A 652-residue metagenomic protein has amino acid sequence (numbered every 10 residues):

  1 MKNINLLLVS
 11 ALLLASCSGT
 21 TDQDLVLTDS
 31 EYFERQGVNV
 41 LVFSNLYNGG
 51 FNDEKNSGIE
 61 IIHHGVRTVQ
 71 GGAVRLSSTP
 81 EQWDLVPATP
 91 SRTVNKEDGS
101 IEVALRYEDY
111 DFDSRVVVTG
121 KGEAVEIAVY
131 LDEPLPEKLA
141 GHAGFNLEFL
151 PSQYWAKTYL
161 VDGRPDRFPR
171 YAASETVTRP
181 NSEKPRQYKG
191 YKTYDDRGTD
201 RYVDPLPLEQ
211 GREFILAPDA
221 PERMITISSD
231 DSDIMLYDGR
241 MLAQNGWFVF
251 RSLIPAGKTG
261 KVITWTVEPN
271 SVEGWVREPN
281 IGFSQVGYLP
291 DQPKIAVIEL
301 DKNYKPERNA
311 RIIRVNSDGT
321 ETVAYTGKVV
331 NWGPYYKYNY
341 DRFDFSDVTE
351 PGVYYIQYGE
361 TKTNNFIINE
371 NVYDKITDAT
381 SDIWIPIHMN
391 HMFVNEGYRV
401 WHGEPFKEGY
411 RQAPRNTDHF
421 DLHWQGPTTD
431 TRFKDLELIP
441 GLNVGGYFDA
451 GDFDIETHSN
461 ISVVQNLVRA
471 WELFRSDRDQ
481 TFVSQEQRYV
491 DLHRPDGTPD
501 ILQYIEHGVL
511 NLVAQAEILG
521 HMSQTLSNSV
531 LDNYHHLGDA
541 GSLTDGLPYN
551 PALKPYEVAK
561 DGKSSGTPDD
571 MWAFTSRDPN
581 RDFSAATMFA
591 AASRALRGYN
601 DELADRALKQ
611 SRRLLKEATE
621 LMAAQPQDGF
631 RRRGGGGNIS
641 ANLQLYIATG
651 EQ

Functional and structural regions predicted by a protein language model:
D22-Y32, Y130-P221: Polysaccharide-binding surfaces and accessory modules of carbohydrate-active proteins
L76-L135: Extended, loop-rich substrate-binding clefts of extracytoplasmic carbohydrate-active enzymes
T199-G274: Beta-strand-rich recognition/accessory modules
G274-D291, K362-H458, S462: An acidic-aromatic substrate-binding cleft motif
N280-L300, E307, I313-S317, T322-N371: Ligand-binding face of N-terminal immunoglobulin V-set domains in extracellular IgSF glycoproteins
A296, Y358, V464-R494, N511-Q515 (+2 more regions): Well-ordered alpha-helical scaffold segments within catalytic/enzyme domains
N371-G397, I501-G520, L608-Q625, I647-Q652: Long, well-ordered core segments of solenoidal/helical folds
N443-A450, A514, H521-G629, I639-I647: Active-site lining segments of carbohydrate-active enzymes
